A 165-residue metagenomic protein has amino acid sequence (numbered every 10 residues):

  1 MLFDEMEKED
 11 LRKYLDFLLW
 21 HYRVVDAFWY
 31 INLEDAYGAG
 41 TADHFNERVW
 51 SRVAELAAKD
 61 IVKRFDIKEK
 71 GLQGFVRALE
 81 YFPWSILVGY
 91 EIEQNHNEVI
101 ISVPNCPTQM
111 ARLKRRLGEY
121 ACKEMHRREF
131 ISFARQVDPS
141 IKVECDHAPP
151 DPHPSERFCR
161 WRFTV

Functional and structural regions predicted by a protein language model:
M1-I100, P107-Q109, L113-M125, R135-R160 (+1 more regions): N-terminal accessory segment detector
E129-F130: Bilobed "Venus flytrap"/periplasmic-binding protein-like clamshell domains and structurally analogous long
